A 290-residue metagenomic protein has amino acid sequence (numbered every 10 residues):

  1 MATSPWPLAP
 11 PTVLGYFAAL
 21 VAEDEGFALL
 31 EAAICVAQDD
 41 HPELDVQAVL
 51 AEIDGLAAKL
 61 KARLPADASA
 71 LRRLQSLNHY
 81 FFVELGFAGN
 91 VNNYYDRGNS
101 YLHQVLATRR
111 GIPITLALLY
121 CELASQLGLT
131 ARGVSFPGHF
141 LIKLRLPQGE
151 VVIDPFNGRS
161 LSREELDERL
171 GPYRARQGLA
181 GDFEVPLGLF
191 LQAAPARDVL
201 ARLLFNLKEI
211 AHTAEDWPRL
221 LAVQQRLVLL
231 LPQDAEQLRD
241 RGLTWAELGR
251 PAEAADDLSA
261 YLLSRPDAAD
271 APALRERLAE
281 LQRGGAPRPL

Functional and structural regions predicted by a protein language model:
M1-L290: A structural boundary/capping signal
